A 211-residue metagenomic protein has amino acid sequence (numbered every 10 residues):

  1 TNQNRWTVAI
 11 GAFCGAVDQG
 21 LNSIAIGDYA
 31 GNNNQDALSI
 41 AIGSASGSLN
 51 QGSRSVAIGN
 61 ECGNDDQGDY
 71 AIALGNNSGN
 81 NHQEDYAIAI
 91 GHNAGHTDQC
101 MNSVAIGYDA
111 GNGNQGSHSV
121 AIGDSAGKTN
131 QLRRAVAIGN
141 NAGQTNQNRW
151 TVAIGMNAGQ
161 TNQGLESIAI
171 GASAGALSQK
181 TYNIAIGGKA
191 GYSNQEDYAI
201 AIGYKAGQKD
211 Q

Functional and structural regions predicted by a protein language model:
T1-Q211: Glycine- and small/polar-enriched repetitive beta-structure motifs of secreted/surface proteins
